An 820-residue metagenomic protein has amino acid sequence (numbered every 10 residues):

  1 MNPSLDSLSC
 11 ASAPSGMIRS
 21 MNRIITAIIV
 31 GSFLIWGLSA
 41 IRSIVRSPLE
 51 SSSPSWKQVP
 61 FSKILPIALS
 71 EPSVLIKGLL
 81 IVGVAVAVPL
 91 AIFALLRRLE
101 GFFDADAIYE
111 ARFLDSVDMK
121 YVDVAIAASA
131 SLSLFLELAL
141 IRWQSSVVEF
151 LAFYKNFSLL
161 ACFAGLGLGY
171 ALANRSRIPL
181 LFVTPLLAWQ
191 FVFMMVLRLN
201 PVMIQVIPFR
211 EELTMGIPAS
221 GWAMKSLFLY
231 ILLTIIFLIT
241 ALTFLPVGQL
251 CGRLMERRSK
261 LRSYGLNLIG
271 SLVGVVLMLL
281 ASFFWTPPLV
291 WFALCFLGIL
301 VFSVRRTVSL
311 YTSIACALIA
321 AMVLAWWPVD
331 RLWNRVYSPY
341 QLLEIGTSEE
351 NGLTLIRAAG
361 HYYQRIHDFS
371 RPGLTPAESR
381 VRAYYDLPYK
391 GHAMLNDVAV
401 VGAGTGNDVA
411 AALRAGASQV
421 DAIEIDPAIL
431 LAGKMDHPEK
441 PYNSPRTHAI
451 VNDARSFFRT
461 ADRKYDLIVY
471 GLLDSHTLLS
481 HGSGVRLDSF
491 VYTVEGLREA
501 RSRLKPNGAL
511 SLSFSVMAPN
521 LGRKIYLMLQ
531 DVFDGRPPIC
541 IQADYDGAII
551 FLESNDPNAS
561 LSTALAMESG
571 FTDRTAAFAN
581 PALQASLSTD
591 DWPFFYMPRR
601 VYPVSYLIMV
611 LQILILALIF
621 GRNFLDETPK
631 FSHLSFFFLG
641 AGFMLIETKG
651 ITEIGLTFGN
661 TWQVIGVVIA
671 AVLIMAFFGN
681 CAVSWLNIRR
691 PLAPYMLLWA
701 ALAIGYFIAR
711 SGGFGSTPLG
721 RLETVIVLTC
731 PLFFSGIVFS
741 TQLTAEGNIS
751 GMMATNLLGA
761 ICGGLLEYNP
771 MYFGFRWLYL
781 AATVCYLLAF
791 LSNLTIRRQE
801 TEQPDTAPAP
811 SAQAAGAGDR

Functional and structural regions predicted by a protein language model:
D6, C10, P14-R820: Alpha-helical transmembrane segments of multi-pass membrane proteins
